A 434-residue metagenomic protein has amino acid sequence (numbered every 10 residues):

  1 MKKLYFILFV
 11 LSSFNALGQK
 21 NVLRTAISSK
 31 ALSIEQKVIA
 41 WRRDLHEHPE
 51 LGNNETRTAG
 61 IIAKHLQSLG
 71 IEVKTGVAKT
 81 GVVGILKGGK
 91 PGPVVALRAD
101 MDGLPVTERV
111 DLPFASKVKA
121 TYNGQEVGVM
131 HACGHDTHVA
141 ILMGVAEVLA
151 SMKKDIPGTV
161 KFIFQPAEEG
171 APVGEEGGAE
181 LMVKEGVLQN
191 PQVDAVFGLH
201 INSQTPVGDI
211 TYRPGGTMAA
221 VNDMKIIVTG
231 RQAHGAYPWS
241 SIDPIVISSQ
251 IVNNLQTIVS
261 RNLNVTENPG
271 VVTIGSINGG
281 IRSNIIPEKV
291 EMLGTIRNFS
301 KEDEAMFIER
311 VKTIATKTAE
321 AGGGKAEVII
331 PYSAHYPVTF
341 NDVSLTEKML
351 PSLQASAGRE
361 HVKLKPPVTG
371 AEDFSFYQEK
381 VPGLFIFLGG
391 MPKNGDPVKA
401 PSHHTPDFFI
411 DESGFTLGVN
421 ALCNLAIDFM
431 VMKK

Functional and structural regions predicted by a protein language model:
M1-K20: Bacterial Sec-dependent N-terminal signal peptides
Q19-M130, A140-P157: Acidic/His- and Gly-rich active-site-bordering loop/insert found across diverse amide/peptide-bond hydrolases
Q19-V22, S68, V246-K434: Metal-dependent amide/peptide-bond hydrolase catalytic core, centered on the "pita-bread" metallohydrolase fold
L32-Q36, P49-G60, A132, D136 (+7 more regions): Soluble non-cytosolic domains of exported or imported proteins
L45, G84, L97, H135 (+8 more regions): Divalent metal-coordination and catalytic microenvironments
K74, V94-R98, H131, K161-F164 (+5 more regions): Structural recognition of the beta-strand scaffold that forms the well-ordered cores of secreted hydrolase catalytic
V118-M130, D136-T137, V148-S276, I281-P287 (+1 more regions): Histidine/acidic-residue-rich, glycine-tolerant segments that coordinate divalent metal ions
